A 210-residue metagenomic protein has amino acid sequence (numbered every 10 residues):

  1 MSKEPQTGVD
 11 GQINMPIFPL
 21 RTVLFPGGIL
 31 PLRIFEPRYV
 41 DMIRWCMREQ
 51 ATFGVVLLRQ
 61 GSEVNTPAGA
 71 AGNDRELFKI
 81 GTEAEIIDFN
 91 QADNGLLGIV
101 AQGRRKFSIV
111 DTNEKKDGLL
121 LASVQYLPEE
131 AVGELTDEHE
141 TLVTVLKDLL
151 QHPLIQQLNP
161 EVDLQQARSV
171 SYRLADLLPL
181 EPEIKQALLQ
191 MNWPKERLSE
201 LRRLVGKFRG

Functional and structural regions predicted by a protein language model:
M1-P160, S169, E183, A187 (+1 more regions): Positively charged
D163-L180: Core structural elements
A187-L188, K195: Charged low-complexity "KEKE/polyampholyte" interaction tracts
P194-K195, K207: A short structural micro-motif
